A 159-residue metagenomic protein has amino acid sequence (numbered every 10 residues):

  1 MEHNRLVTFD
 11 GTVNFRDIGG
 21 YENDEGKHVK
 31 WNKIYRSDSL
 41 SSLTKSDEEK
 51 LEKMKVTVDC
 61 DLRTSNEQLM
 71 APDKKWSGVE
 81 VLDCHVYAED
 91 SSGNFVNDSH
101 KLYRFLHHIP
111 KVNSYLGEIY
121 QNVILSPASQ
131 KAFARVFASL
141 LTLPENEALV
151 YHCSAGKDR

Functional and structural regions predicted by a protein language model:
M1-V150: Cys-dependent protein tyrosine phosphatase-like superfamily
E147-R159: A phosphate-binding catalytic loop at a beta-strand-loop-alpha-helix junction that coordinates phosphoryl groups
